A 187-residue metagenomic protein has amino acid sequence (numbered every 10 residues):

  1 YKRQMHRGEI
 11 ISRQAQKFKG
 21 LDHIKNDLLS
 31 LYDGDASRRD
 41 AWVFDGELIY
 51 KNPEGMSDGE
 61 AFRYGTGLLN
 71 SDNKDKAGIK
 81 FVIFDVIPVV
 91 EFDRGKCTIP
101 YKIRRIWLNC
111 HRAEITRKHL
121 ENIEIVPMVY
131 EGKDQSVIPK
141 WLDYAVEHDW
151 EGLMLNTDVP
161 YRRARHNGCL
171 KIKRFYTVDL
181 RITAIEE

Functional and structural regions predicted by a protein language model:
K2-K118: Covalent nucleotidyltransferase
K2-Q16, S71, A77, V86-V89 (+1 more regions): Nucleic-acid 5′ end/cap handling module spanning
